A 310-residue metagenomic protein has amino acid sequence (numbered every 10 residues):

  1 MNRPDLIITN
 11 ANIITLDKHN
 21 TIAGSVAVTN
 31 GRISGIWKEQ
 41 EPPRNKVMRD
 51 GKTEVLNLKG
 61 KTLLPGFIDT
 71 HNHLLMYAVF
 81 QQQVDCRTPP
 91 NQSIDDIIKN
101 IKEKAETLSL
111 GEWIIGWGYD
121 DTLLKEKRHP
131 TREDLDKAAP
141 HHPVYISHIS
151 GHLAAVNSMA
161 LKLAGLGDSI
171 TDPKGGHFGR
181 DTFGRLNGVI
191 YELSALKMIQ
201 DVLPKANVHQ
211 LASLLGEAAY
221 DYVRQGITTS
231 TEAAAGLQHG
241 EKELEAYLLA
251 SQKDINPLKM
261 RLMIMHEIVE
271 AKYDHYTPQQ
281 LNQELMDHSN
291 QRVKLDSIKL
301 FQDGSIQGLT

Functional and structural regions predicted by a protein language model:
R3-N10, I14, K18-T277, D296 (+2 more regions): Divalent metal-binding segments
A250-K253, Q283-V293: Acidic (Asp/Glu)-rich catalytic clusters
